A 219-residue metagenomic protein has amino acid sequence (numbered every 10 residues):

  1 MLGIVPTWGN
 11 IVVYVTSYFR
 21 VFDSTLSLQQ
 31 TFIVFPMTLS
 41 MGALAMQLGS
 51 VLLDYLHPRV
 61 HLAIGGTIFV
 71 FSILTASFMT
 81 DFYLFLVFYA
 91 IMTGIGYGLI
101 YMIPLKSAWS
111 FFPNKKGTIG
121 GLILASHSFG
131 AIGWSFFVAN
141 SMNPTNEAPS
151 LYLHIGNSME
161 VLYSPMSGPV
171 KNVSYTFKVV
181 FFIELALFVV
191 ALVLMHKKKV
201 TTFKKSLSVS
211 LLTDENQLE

Functional and structural regions predicted by a protein language model:
M1-E219: A structural feature recognizing the 12-helix transmembrane core of secondary solute carriers
